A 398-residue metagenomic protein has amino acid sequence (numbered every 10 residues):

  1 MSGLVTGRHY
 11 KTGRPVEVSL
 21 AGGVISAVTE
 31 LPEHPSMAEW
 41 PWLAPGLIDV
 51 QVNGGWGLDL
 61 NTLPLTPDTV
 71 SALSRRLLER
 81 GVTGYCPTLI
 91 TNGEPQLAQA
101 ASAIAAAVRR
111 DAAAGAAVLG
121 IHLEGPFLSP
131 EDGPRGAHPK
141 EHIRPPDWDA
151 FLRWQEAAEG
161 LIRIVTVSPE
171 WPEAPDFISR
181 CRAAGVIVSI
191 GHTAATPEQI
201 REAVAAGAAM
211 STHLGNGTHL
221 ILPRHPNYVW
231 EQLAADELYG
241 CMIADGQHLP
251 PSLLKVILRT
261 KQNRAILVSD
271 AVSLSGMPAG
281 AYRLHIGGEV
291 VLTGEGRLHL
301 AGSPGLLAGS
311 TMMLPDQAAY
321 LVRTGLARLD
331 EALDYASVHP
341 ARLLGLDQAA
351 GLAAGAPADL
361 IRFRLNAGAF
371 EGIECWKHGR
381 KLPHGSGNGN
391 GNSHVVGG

Functional and structural regions predicted by a protein language model:
M1-P45, N388-N390, H394-V396: Histidine-rich, glycine-flanked metal-binding segment
S2-T6, E30-P64, V70-S71, R75 (+1 more regions): Replace "His-x-His-based motif
Y10-E17, G325-L333, R342-K377: Acidic, glycine-enriched loop/beta-strand segments at the rims of small-molecule binding/catalytic pockets
N53-D59, S71-A100, A117-S129, A158-E170 (+3 more regions): Divalent metal-dependent hydrolysis catalytic cores, especially in the metallo-beta-lactamase
L123, C181, S211, L321 (+1 more regions): Conserved, mostly hydrophobic/aromatic
S129-E156: Conserved phosphate-binding/catalytic loop of the ribokinase/pfkB sugar-kinase fold
L152, E156-A279: Active-site core of metal-dependent hydrolases
N263-H285, L292-T311, G355: Short acidic/histidine-rich active-site segments
